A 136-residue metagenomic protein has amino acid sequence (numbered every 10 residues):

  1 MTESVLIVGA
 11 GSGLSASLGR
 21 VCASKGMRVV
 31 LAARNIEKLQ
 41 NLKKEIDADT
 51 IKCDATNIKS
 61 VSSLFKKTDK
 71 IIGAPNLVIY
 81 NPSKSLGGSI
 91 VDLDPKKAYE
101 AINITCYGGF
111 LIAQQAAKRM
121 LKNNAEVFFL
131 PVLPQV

Functional and structural regions predicted by a protein language model:
E3, A74-P75, M120-P134: Active-site loop of short-chain dehydrogenase/reductase
G11-S12: Conserved glycine-rich cofactor-binding loop
M27-L39: Conserved glycine-rich Rossmann-like NAD(P)H-binding loop of the short-chain dehydrogenase/reductase
I46-K59: Rossmann-fold cofactor-recognition segment
N81-G87: Conserved NAD(P)H cofactor-binding loop of Rossmann-fold oxidoreductase domains
S89-I90, D94-I102: Substrate-binding pocket helix/loop in short-chain dehydrogenase/reductase
A113-Q114: A short, exposed helix-loop element centered on a Lys and neighboring polar residues
